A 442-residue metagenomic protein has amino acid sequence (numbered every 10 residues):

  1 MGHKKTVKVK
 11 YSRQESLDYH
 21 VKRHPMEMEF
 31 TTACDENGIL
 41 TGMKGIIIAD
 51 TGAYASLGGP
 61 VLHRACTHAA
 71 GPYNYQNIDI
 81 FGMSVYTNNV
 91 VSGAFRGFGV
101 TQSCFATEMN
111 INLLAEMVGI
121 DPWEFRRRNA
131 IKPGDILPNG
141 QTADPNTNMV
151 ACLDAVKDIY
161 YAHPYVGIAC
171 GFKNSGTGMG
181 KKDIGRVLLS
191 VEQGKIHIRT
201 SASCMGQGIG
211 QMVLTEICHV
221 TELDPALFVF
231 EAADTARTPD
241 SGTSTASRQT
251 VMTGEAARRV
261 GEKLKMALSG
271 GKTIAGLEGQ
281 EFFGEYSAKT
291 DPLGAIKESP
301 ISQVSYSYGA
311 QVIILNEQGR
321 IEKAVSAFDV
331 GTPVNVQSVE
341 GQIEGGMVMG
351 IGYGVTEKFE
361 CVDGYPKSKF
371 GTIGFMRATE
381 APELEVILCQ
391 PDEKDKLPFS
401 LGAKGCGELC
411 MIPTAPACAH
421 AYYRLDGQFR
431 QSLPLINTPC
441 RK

Functional and structural regions predicted by a protein language model:
G2-V7, E36, V61-S175, E216-K442: C-terminal catalytic domains of large/alpha subunits in multi-subunit enzymes
R13-I78: Active-site cavity-forming subdomains of large catalytic enzyme subunits
R13-Y19, R199-S201, P300, G402-G405: Cysteine-centered functional microenvironments
D18-H24, K44-G45, G52-G59, T87 (+5 more regions): Short acidic, glycine/serine/threonine-rich loops at helix termini
E27, D183-L188, S307-I314: Short glycine-rich loop/turn motifs
G45-G52, S203-M205, V325-T332, Q390: Short, solvent-exposed aromatic-acidic interface loops
T177-G194: Active-site-adjacent "gating/activation" loops or surface patches in catalytic cores
G194-T200, I321-K323: Short, aliphatic-rich beta-strand segments
